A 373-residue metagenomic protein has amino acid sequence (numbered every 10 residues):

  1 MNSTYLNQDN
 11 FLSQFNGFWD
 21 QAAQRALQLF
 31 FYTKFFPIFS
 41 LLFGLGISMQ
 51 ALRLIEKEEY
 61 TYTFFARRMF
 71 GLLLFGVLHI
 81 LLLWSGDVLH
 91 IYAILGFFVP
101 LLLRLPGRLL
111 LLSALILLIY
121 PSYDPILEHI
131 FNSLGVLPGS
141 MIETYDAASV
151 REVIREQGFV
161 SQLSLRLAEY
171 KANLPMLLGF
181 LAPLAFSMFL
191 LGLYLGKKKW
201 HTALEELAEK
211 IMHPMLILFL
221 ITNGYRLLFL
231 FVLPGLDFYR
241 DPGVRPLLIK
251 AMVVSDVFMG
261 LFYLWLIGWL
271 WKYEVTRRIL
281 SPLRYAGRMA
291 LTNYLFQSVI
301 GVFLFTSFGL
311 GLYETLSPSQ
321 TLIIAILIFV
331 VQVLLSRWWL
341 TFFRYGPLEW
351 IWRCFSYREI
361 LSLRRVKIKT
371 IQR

Functional and structural regions predicted by a protein language model:
M1-F43: N-terminal signal-anchor module of multipass membrane proteins
D9, Q14, F229-L247, R277: Membrane-interface interhelical connector segments
P37-L52, H90-L103, F180-A203, S255-E274: Specific transmembrane alpha-helix
S48-R53, K57-P125: Internal alpha-helical transmembrane segments
L115-L193: Long hydrophobic alpha-helical segments that form multi-pass transmembrane helix bundles in integral membrane proteins
L177, L247-S255, A290, Y313-S336: Membrane-interface transmembrane-helix boundary segments in multi-pass integral membrane proteins
M212-L218, W271-I300, R344-S356: Functional transmembrane helices that form membrane-embedded active or gating regions
P318-R373: C-terminal "closing" transmembrane helix and its immediate cytosolic amphipathic cap in multi-pass membrane proteins
